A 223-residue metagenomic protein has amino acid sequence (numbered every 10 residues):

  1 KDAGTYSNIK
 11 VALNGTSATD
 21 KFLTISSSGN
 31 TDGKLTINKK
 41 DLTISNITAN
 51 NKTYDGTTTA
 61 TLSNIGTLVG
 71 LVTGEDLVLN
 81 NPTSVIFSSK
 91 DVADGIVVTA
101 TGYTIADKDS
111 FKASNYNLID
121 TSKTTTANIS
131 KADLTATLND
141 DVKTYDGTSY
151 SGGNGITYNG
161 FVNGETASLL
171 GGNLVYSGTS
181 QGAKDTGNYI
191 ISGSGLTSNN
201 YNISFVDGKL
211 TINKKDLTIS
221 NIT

Functional and structural regions predicted by a protein language model:
K1-T223: Short loop/turn motifs that initiate or flank beta-strands
